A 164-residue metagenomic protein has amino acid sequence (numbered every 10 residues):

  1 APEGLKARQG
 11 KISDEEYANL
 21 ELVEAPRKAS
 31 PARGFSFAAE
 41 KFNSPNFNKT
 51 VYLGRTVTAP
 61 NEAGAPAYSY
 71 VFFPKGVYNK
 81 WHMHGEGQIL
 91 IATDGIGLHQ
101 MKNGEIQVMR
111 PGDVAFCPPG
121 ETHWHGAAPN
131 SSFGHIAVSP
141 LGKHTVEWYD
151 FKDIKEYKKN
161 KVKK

Functional and structural regions predicted by a protein language model:
A1-A65, V146-K164: A short, N-terminal "cap"/entry segment at the start of jelly-roll beta-barrel domains of the cupin/DSBH fold
Y52-R55, A67-H84, P119: Conserved short histidine dyad/triad with adjacent acidic residue
Y70-P74, M83-H99, V138-L141: Short, conserved beta-strand element in jelly-roll/cupin
N79-W81, H99-Q100, T122-A128: Short beta-strand His + acidic residue motifs that chelate non-heme Fe in jelly-roll/DSBH and cupin folds
N103-G120: Short acidic-glycine-tyrosine-enriched beta hairpin
N130-D150: A short hydrophobic beta-strand segment most commonly corresponding to one strand of the jelly-roll/cupin
